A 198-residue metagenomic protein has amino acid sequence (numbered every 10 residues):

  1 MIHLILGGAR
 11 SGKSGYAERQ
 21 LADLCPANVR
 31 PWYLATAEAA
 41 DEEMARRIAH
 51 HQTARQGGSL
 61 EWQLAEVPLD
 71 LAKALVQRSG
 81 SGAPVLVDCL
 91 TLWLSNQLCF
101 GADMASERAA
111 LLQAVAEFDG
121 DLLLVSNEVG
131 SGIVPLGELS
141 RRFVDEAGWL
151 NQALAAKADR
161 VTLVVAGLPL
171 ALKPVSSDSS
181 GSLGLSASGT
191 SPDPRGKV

Functional and structural regions predicted by a protein language model:
I2-Q77: Conserved P-loop
A17, H51, L86, N127 (+1 more regions): Residue-level signal for inorganic ion chemistry
V29-W32, A83, D121, R160: Residues at the starts of beta-strands that form the adenosine-phosphate
Y33-A35, V87, L124, L163: Structural beta-sheet core signal
A49, T53-A54, G58-S79, P84-C99 (+2 more regions): Portal/gating segments that form or line small-molecule/metal binding sites
L69, L92-S179, K197-V198: Replace "adjacent to P-loop NTPase cores in ATP/GTP-dependent enzymes" with "adjacent to NTP-binding cores
L183-L185: Leucine-biased recognition of intrinsically disordered, low-complexity hydrophobic segments
S191-P192: N-terminal polybasic/positive-inside topogenic patches
